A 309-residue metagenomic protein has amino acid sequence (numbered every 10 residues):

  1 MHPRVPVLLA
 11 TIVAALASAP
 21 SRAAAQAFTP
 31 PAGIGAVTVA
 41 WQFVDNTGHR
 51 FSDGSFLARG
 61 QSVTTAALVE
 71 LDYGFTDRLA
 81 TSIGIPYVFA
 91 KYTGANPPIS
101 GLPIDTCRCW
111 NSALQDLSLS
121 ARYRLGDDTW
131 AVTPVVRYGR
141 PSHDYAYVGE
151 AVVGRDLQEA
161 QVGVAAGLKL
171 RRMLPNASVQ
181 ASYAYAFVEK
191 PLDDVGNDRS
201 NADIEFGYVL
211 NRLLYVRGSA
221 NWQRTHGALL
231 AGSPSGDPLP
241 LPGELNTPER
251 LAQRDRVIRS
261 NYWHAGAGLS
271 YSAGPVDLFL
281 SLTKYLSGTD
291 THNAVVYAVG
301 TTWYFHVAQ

Functional and structural regions predicted by a protein language model:
P20-Q61, V307-Q309: Outer-membrane beta-barrel biogenesis signature
I34, S62-A66, L114-S118, L157-Q161 (+3 more regions): Transmembrane beta-barrel architecture of outer-membrane proteins
V37-D45, I83-Y87, P134-R140, A177-Y185 (+3 more regions): Transmembrane beta-barrel strands of outer-membrane/channel proteins
V39, V69-Y73, I83, L119-Y123 (+8 more regions): Residues on the lipid-exposed face of transmembrane beta-strands in outer-membrane beta-barrel proteins
V44, T76-R78, V88, G126-W130 (+4 more regions): Outer-membrane beta-barrel channels and translocator barrels
R50, P103, G196, S200-Q309: Outer membrane beta-barrel transmembrane domains
G60-A95, Y183-L213, Q223-T225: Glycine- and aromatic-enriched membrane insertion/assembly motifs of diderm outer-membrane and organelle channel
A90-N197, G243-S260, S272, V307-Q309: Outer-membrane pore/translocation modules
